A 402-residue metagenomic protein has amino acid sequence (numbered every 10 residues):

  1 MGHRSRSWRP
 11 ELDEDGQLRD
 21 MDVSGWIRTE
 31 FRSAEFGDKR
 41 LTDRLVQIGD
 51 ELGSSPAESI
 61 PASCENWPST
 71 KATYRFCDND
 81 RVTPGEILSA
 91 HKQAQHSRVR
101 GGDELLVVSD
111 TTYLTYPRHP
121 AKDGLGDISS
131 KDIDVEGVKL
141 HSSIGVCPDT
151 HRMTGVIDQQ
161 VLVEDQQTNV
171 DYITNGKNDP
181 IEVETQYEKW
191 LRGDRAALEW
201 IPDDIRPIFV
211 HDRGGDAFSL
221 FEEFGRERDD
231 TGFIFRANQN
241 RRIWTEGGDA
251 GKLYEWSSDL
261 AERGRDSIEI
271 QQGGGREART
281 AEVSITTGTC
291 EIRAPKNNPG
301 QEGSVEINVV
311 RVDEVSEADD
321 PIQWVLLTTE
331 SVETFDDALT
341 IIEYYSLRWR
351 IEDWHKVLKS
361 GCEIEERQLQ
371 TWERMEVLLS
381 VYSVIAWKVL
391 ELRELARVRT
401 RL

Functional and structural regions predicted by a protein language model:
G2-G124, K131-K139, I144-L402: Single, function-defining residue in the core of a domain
